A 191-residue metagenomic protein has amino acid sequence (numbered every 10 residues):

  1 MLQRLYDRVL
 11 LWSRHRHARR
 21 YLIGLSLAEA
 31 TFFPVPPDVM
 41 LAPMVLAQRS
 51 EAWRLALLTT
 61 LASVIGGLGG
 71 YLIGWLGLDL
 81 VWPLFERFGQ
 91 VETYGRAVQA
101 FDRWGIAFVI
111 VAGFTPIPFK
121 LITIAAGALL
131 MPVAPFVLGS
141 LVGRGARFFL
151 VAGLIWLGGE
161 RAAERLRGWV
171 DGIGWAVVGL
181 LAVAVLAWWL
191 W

Functional and structural regions predicted by a protein language model:
M1-L2, A152: Short, membrane-interfacial amphipathic segments enriched in basic
D7, L11-T60, A100-R167, V178-V183: Hydrophobic alpha-helical membrane segments of integral membrane proteins
W53-G95, Q99, R103: Membrane helix-loop-helix hairpins that form the core translocation module of multi-pass transporters
G69, I73, G77, A146 (+3 more regions): Alpha-helical membrane-inserting segments
L76-D79, A128-P135, W189-W191: Helix-coil boundary and interhelical linker segments in multi-pass alpha-helical membrane proteins
V81-W104, R167-W191: Selective transmembrane alpha-helices of multi-pass membrane proteins
